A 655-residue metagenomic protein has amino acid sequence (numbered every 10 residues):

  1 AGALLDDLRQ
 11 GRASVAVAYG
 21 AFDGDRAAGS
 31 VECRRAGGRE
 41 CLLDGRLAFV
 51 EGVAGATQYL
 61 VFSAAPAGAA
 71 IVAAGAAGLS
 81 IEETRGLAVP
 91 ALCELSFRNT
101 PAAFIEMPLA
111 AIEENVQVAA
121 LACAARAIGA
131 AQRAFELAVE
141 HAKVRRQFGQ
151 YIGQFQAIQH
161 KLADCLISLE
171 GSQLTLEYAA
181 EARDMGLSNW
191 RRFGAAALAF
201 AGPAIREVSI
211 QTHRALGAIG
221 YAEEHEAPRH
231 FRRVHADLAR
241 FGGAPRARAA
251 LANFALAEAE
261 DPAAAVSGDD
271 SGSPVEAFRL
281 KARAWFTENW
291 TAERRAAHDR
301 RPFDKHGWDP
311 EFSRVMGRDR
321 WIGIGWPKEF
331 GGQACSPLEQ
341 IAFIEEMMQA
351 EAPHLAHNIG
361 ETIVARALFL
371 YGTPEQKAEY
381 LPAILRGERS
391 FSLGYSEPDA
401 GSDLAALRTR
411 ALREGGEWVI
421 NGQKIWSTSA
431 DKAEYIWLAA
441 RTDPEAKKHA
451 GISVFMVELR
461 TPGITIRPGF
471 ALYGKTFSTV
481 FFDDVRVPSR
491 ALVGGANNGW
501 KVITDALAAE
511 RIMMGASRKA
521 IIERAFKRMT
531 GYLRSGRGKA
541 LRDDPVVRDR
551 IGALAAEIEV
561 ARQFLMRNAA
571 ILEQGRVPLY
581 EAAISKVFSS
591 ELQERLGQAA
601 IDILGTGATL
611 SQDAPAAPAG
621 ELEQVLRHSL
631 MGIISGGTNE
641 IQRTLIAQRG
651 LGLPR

Functional and structural regions predicted by a protein language model:
A1, G37, A356-E375, G401: N-terminal glycine-rich flavin-associated loop
A3-L4, F104-I105, A350-G360: Short, flexible active-site-proximal loops enriched in glycine and acidic residues
G11, C41, Q117-A350, H354 (+5 more regions): Alpha-helical interface subdomain recognition
G11-F22, V61, G387-Y395: A short, Trp-centered hydrophobic/proline-enriched beta-strand micro-motif
A18, D44-S80, E417, N421-T465: A short core secondary-structure module
V31, F49-V50, A74-M107, A406 (+2 more regions): Flexible, small-/acidic-enriched active-site or ligand-binding loops
V31-R35, T409-L412: A structural signal for short hydrophobic beta-strand segments in well-ordered beta-sheet cores
R39, P90-V118, D483-E510: A short, charged helix-loop
